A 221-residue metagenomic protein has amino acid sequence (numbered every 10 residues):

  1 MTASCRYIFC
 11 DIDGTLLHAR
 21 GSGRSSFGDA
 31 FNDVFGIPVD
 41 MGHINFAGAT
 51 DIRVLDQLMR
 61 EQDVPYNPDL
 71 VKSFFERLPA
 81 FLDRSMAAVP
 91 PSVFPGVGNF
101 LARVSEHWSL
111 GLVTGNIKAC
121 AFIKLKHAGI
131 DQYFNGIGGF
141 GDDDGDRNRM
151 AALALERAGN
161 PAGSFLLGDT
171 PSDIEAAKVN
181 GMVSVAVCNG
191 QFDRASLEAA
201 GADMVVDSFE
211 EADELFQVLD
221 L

Functional and structural regions predicted by a protein language model:
M1-A47, R60-E61: Active-site neighborhood of HAD-like aspartate-dependent phosphohydrolases
F9, P68, K72, D83-L112: Short, acidic loop-to-helix structural element flanking the phosphoryl-transfer center in phosphate-processing enzymes
T15, V97-A128, G139-G145: Substrate-recognition element of Asp-dependent hydrolases with the DxDx(T/V) motif
G42-A47, V71-K72, D131-G145: A short, structured active-site edge motif that brings together acidic residues
L101-S105, L155, I174-G181: Surface-exposed amphipathic alpha-helices with a cationic face
G139, M204-F209: Short acidic-hydrophobic, aromatic-tinged amphipathic segments that line or gate anion-handling sites
N148-E175: Conserved Lys-Pro-Asp/Glu-containing loop-to-beta segment of HAD-superfamily phosphomonoesterases, centered on
L166-V206: Acidic, Mg2+-coordinating phosphoryl-transfer loop and its flanking beta/alpha structural elements, shared across
